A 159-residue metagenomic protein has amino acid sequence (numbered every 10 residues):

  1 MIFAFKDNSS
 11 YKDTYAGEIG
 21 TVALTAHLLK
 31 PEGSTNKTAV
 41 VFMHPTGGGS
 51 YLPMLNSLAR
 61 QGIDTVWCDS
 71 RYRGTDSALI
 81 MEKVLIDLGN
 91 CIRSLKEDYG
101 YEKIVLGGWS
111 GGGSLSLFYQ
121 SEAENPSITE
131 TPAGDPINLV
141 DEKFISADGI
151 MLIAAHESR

Functional and structural regions predicted by a protein language model:
M1-T38: N-terminal cap/lid segment of alpha/beta-hydrolase-fold proteins
K37, F42-G49: Active-site glycine-rich loops that stabilize anionic/oxyanionic intermediates across multiple enzyme folds
V40-F42, T65, I150: Hydrophobic beta-strand anchors of alpha/beta hydrolase catalytic cores
T46, D64, D69-G74, H156: Short beta-to-alpha linker loops that shape the active-site pocket of alpha/beta-hydrolase fold enzymes
S50-C68, P132-D141: Short amphipathic alpha-helix adjacent to the substrate-entry channel of hydrolases
Y51, G74-S77, L115: Extracytoplasmic/secreted cell-surface and envelope-processing proteins
R71-V105: Catalytic nucleophile-loop/oxyanion-hole region of alpha/beta-hydrolase and closely related hydrolase-like folds
E97, K103-R159: Primarily recognizes the serine-hydrolase "nucleophile elbow" in alpha/beta-hydrolase and SGNH/GDSL folds
